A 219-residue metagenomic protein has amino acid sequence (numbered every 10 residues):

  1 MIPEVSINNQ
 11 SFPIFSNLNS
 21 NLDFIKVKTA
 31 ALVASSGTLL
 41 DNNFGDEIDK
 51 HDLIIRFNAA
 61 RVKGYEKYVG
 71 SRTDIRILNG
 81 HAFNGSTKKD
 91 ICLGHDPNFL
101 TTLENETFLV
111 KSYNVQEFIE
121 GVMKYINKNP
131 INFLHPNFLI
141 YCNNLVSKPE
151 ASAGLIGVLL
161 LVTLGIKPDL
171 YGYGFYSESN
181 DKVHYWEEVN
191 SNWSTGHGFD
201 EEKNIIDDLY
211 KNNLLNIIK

Functional and structural regions predicted by a protein language model:
M1-K219: Metal-ion/cofactor- or nucleotide/acyl-coenzyme-handling active-site neighborhoods
